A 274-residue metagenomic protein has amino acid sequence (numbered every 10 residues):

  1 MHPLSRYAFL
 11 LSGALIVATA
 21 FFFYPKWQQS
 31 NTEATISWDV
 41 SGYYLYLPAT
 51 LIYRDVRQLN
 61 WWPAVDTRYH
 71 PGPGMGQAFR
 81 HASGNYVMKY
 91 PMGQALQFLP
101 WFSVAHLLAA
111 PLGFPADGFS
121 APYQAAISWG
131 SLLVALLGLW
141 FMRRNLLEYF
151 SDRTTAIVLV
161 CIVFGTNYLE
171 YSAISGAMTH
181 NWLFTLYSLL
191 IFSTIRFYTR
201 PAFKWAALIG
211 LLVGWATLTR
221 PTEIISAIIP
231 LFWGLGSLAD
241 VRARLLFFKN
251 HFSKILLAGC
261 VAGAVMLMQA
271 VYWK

Functional and structural regions predicted by a protein language model:
M1-K26, L147-E148, T155-A156, F252-V261: Start-transfer (signal-anchor) and selected internal transmembrane alpha helices of multi-pass inner/ER membrane
F21-W38, R54-P63, A177, M268-K274: Helix-to-loop transition at the C-terminal end of transmembrane segments
W27-E33, I52-W129: Interfacial juxtamembrane loops and adjacent helix segments that form the catalytic/substrate-binding surfaces
L47, L159, W205-R220, A227-L231 (+1 more regions): Membrane-interface alpha helices of multi-pass inner-membrane proteins
A110-A121, L137-T166, T185, T199-L208: Transmembrane-helix signature of polytopic, membrane-embedded enzymes that assemble or transfer cell-envelope glycans
A173-W182: Short acidic/glycine- and proline-prone juxtamembrane loop motifs at membrane-interface regions of multi-pass membrane
L190-A206, R242: Membrane-interface transmembrane helices that cradle and orient dolichyl/undecaprenyl
I229-D240, K249-K274: Membrane-lumen/periplasm interface segments of specific transmembrane helices in polyprenyl phosphate-linked
